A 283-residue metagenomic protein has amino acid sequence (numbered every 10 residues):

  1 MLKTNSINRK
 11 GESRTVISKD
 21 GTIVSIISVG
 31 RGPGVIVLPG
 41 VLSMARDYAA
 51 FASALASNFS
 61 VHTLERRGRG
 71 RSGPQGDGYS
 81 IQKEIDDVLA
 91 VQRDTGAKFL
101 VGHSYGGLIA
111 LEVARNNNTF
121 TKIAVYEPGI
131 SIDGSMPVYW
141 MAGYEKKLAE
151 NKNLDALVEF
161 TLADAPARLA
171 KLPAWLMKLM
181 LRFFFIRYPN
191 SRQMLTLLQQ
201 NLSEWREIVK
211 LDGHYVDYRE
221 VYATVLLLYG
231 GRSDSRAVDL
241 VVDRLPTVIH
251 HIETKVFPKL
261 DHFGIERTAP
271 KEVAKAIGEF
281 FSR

Functional and structural regions predicted by a protein language model:
M1-T15: An N-terminal hydrophobic leader/cap segment in hydrolases
T15-G73: Conserved HGGG/HGGXW glycine-rich cap/lid loop of the alpha/beta-hydrolase fold
V37-V41, S104, G230: Glycine-rich His-Gly loop
H62-V101, Y105, K271-K275: Active-site loop/oxyanion-hole signature of alpha/beta-hydrolase fold enzymes
E112-R115, T119-E150: Flexible "cap/lid" loop of the alpha/beta hydrolase fold
V158-Q200: Conserved alpha/beta-hydrolase catalytic His-Asp/Glu region
P189-T247: Conserved serine/cysteine hydrolase catalytic core
F257-P270: Catalytic histidine-centered segment of alpha/beta-hydrolase-like enzymes
